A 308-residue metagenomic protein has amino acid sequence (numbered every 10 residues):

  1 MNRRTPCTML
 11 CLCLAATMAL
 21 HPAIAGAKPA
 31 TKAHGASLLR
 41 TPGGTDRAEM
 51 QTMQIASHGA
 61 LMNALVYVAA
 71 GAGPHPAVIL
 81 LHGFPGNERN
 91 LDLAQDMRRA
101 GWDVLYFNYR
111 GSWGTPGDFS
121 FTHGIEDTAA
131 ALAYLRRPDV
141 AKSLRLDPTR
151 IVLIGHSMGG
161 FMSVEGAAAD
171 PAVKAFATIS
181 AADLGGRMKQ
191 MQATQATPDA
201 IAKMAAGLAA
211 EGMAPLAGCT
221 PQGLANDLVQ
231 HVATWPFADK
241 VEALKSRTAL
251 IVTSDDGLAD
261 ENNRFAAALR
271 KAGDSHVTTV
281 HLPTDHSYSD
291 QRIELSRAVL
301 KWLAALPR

Functional and structural regions predicted by a protein language model:
K28-A72: N-terminal cap/lid segment of alpha/beta-hydrolase-fold proteins
H34, E165-G223: Hydrolase active-site cap/lid region
H75, H82-G86: Active-site glycine-rich loops that stabilize anionic/oxyanionic intermediates across multiple enzyme folds
M97-P116: Conserved alpha/beta-hydrolase
F119-R145: Alpha/beta-hydrolase active-site loop
S143-S157: Alpha/beta-hydrolase fold nucleophile elbow
G218-E294: Serine-hydrolase catalytic core
L282, Q291-R308: Catalytic active-site module of serine/aspartate enzymes centered on a nucleophile-bearing elbow/loop
